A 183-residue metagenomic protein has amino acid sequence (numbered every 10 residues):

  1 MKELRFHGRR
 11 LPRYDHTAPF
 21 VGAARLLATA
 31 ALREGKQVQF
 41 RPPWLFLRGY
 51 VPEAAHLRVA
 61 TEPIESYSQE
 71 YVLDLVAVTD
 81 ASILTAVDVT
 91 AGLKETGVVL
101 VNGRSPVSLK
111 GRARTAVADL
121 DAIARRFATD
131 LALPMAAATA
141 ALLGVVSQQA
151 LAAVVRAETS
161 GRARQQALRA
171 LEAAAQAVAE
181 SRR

Functional and structural regions predicted by a protein language model:
M1-R183: Active-site cofactor/cluster-binding pocket
